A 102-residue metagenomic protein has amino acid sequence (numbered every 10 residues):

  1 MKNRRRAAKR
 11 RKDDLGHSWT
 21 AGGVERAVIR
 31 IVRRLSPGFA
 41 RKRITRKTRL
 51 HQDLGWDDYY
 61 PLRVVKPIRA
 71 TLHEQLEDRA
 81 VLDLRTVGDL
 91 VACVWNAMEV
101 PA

Functional and structural regions predicted by a protein language model:
M1-A102: Phosphopantetheine-dependent thiolation modules in NRPS/PKS and related acyl-activating systems
